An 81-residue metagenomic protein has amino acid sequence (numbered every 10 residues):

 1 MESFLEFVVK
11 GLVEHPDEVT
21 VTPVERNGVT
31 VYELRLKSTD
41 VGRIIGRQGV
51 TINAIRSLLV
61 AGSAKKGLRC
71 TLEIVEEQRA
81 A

Functional and structural regions predicted by a protein language model:
M1-V41, I52-A81: RNA-contacting regions in translation and RNA-metabolism proteins, encompassing KH/S1 modules where present
